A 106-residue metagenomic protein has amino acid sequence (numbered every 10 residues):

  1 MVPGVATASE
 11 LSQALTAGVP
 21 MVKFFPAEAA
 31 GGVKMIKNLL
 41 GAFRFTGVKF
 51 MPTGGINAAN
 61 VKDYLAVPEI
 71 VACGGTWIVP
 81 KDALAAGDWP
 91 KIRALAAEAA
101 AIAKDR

Functional and structural regions predicted by a protein language model:
V2, P20-M21, G47-M51, V71-A72: Structural preference for beta-strand elements that scaffold enzyme active sites
P3-A8, E28-A29, F50-A59: Glycine-rich beta-to-alpha transition loops that act as phosphate-gripper elements at the mouths of alpha/beta enzyme
A8-A17, L40-G41, I56-V71: Catalytic cores of alpha/beta
L15, I36-R44, A96-K104: Surface-exposed amphipathic alpha-helices with a cationic face
A17, M21-I36, L40-A42: Active-site rim beta-loop-alpha module in soluble metabolic enzymes
K23-G32, E69-K91: Glycine-rich phosphate-binding active-site loops on the catalytic face of alpha/beta enzymes
D82-R106: C-terminal helical cap(s) of enzyme catalytic domains, especially alpha/beta-barrels
